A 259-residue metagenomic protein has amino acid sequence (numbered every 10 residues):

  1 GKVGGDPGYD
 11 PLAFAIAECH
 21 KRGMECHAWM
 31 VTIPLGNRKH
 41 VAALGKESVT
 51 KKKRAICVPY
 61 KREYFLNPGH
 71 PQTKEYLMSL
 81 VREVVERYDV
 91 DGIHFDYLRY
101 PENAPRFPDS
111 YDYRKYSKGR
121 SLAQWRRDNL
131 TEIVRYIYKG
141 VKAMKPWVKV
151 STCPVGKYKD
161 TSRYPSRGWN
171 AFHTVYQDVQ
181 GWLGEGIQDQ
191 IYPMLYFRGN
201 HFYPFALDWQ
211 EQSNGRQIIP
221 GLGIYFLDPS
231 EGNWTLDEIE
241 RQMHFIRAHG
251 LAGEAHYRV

Functional and structural regions predicted by a protein language model:
G1-Y9, Y60-M78, G119-L130, D189-R198 (+1 more regions): The substrate-binding groove and active-site-proximal loops of carbohydrate-active enzymes, especially glycoside
K2-A17, H27-R87, H173-T174: Active-site-adjacent "subsite" loops/lids of carbohydrate-active enzymes
L12-I16, V81-V85, T131-K139, V179-Q180 (+2 more regions): Generic structural signal for well-ordered alpha-helices, preferentially at hydrophobic/aromatic core positions
I16, H20, M24-N37, H94-P101 (+2 more regions): Aromatic-lined carbohydrate-recognition surfaces of secreted/lumenal glycan-active proteins
C19, L77, V84, I93-D96 (+5 more regions): Conserved, mostly hydrophobic/aromatic
P34-T50, H70, E83, R87-W125: Active-site-proximal loop/short-helix segments that contain or immediately flank catalytic acid/base residue(s)
M144, K149-Y192, F197-D208, E231: Substrate-binding cleft/loops of secretory-pathway carbohydrate-active enzymes
V179-F202, R216-V259: Substrate-binding cleft of secreted/luminal carbohydrate-active enzymes
